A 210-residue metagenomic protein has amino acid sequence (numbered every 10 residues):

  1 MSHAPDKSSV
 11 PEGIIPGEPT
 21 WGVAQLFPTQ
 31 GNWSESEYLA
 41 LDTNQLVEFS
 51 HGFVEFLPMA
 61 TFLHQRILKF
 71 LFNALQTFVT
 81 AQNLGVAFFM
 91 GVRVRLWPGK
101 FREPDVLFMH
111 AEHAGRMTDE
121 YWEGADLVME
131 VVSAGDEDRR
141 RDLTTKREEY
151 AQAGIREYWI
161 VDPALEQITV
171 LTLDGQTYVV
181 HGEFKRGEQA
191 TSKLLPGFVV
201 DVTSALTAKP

Functional and structural regions predicted by a protein language model:
M1-P210: Gly/Pro/Ser/Thr-rich low-complexity, intrinsically disordered segments predominantly at protein N-termini
